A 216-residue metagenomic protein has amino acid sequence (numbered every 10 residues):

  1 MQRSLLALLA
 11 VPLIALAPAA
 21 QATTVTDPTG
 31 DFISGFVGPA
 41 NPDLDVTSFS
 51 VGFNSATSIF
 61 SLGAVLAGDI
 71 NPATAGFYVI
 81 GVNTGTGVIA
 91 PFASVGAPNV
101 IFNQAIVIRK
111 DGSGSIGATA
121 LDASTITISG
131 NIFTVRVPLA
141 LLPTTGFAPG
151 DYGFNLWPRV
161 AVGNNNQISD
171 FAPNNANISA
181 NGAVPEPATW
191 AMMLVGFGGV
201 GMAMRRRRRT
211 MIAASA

Functional and structural regions predicted by a protein language model:
M1-T23, I178-G199, A203: Short, threonine-centered small-residue motifs that mark membrane-proximal processing/anchoring sites and TM-junction
A20-F77, G81-S115, P158-G182: Order/disorder boundary and secretion-linked terminal/linker segments
F49-V51, A123-I126, F154-L156: Generic structural motif
T57-I59, A75-F77, L121-T125, G130-T134 (+1 more regions): Extracellular structured ligand-interaction cores
I101-L142: Structured beta-strand segments within beta-sheet-rich domains
I128-F171: Ser/Thr/Pro-rich, low-complexity mucin-like regions that serve as glycosylated stalks/linkers or repetitive adhesive
M202-A216: C-terminal membrane-anchoring or membrane-association module
